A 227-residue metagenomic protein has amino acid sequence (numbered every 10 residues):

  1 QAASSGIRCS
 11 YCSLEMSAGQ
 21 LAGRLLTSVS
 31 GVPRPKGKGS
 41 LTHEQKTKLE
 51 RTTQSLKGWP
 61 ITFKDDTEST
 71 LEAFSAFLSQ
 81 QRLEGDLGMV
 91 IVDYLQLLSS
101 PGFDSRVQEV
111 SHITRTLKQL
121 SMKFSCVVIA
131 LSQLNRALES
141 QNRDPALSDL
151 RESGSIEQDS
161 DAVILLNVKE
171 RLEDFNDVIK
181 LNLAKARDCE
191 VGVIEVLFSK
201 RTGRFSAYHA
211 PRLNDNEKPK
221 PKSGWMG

Functional and structural regions predicted by a protein language model:
S4-D86, S100, V193-V196: Cytosolic-facing regulatory segments adjacent to core modules
L14, Q133, V168: Cofactor-binding loop segments of dinucleotide-utilizing enzymes, especially the Rossmann-like FAD- and NAD(P)+-binding
T52-T62, L117-V128, D159-D161: A structural motif corresponding to the C-terminal end of an alpha-helix and its immediate exit/capping segment
L71-V90, D104, R115-T116, M122-F124 (+1 more regions): C-terminal regions of RecA-like/P-loop NTPase motor modules
I91-V92, C126-Q133: Structural recognition of the conserved hydrophobic beta-strand(s) that form the central parallel beta-sheet of P-loop
L95: Conserved Walker B
L98-S99, T114: Catalytic P-loop NTPase motifs of RecA-like helicase/translocase cores
S99-Q108: Conserved ATPase-coupling elements of RecA-like P-loop NTPase cores
